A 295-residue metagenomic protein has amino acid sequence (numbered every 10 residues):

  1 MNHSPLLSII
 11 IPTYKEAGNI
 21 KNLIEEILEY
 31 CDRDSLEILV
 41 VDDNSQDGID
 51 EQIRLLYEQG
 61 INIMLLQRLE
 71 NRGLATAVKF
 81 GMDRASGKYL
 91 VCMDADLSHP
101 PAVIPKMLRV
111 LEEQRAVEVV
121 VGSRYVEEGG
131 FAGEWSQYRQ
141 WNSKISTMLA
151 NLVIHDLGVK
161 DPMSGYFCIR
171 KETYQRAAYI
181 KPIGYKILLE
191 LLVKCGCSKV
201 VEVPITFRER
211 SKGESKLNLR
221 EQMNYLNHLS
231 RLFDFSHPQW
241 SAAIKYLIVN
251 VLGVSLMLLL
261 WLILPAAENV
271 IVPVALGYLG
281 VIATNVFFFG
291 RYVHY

Functional and structural regions predicted by a protein language model:
M1-L6, M148, D156, I180-P265 (+2 more regions): Hydrophobic helical membrane-anchoring modules
L6-S8, E37: Cell-envelope/extracellular polymer assembly enzymes that use nucleotide-activated donors
E16-Y30: Short, well-formed alpha-helical segments that are part of the catalytic scaffolds of diverse glycosyltransferases
G18-N22, D47-L55: Acidic helix N-cap motif at the loop->helix transition within catalytic regions of sugar-transfer enzymes
I24, S35-S45, L66-R68: Short beta-strand/loop segment that forms part of the nucleotide-sugar
L36-E37, D50-R84: Conserved donor nucleotide-binding strand/loop of the catalytic core
D42-E51, L97: A conserved acidic beta->alpha catalytic loop
R68-R84, Y89, P101-Y185, R210-S215 (+1 more regions): Acceptor/aglycone-binding surface of glycosyltransferases and processive sugar-polymer synthases
